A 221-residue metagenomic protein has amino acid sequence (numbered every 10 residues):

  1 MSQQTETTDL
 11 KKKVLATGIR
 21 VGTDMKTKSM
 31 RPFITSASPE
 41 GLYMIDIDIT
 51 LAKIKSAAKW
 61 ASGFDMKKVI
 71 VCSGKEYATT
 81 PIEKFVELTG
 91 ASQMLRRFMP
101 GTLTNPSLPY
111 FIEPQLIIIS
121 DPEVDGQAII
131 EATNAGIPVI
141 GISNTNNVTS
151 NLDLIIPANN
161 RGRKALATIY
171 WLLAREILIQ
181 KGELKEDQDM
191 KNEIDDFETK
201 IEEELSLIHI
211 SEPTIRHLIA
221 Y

Functional and structural regions predicted by a protein language model:
M1-D9, Q188-L207, S211: Intrinsically disordered, compositionally biased charged tails
S2-E186: Ribosome large-subunit tunnel/peptidyl-transferase-proximal elements
I208-Y221: Single conserved hydrophobic/aromatic residue that forms the stacking wall/gate of nucleotide- or nucleobase-binding
